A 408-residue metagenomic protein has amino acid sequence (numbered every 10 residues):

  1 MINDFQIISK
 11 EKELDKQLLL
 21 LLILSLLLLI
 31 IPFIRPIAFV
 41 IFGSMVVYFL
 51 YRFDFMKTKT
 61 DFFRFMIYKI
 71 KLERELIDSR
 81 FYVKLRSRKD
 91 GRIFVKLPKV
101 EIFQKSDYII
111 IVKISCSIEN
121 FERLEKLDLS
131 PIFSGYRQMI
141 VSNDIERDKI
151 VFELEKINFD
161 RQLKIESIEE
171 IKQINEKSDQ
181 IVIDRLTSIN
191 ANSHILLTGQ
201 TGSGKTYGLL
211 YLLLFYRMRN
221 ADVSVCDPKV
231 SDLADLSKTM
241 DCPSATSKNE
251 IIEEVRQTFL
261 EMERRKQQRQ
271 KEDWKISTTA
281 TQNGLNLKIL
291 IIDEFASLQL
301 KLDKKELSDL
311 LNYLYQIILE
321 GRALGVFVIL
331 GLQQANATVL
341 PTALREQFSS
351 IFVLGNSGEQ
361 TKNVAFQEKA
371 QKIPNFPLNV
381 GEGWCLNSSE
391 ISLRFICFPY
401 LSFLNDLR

Functional and structural regions predicted by a protein language model:
I2-I41, Y51-T58, R161-Q270, K288-I289 (+5 more regions): P-loop NTPase catalytic phosphate-binding loop
A38-I111: N-terminal topogenic membrane-targeting module
R64, Y68, N120-E125, G204 (+2 more regions): Short amphipathic alpha-helical segments
K69-K89, E125-R137, Y216, T258 (+2 more regions): Hydrophobic, Leu/Ile/Phe/Ala-enriched alpha-helical segments that form helix-helix packing faces
S87-E122, L129-I157, S357-R408: Phosphate-binding and hydrolysis-coupling loops of NTP-dependent motor/remodeling domains
K99, Q138-S142, I183-R185, S277-T279 (+1 more regions): Catalytic micro-motifs at enzyme active sites that drive phosphoryl/nucleotidyl and oxygen chemistry
F121-S134, Q162-I174: Extended Gly/Ser/Thr-rich low-complexity repeat segments, especially those forming or decorating extracellular
Q267-L287: Short helix/loop segment immediately N-terminal to the Walker
